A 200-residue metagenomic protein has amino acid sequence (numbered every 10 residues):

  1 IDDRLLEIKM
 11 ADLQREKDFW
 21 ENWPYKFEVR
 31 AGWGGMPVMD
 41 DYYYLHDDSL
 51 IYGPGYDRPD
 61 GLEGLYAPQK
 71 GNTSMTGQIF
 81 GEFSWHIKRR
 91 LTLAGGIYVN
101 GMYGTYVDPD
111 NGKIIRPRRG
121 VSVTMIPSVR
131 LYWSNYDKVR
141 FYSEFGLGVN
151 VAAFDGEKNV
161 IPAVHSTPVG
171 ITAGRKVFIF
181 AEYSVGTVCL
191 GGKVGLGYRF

Functional and structural regions predicted by a protein language model:
I1-S84, G197-R199: Short glycine/proline- and aromatic-enriched beta-strand/turn motifs that initiate or cap beta-hairpins
R4-L5, D12, R90, I179 (+1 more regions): Acidic/proline-rich low-complexity IDRs
F27, M75-G81, V121-S128, L147-V149 (+3 more regions): Hydrophobic, lipid-facing positions within transmembrane beta-strands of outer-membrane proteins
E28-R30, T92-G95, R140-E144, F178-E182 (+1 more regions): Residue-level detector of the transmembrane beta-barrel scaffold of outer-membrane proteins
G35, G77-G156, A173: Gram-negative (and chloroplast) outer-membrane scaffold detector with strong preference for beta-barrel transmembrane
V38-S74, G101-S122, V151-V164, P168-G170: Extracellular/periplasm-exposed beta-strand and loop segments of Gram-negative cell-envelope proteins, dominated by
G71-S74, D137, V151-I161, F180-G195: Solvent-exposed loop/turn segments connecting transmembrane beta-strands in outer-membrane beta-barrel proteins
G170-A173, A181-Y183: Alpha-helix C-terminal capping segments
